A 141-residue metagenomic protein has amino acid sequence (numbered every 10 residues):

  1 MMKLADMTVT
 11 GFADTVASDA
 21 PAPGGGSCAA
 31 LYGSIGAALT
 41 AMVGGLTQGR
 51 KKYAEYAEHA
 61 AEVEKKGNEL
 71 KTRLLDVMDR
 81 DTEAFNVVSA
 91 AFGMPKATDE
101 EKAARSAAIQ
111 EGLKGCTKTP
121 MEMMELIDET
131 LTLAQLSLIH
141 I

Functional and structural regions predicted by a protein language model:
M2-M7, L31, T119-E122, E129 (+1 more regions): Polytopic transmembrane helical bundles with strong interfacial aromatic enrichment
L4-P23: Short, hydrophobic/aliphatic alpha-helical segments
S18-A41: Conserved phosphate/anionic-ligand binding catalytic regions in large, soluble enzymes, centered on
C28-I35, V63, L70-V77, G112 (+1 more regions): Amphipathic alpha-helix face/heptad-repeat signature
L39-H59: Phosphate-handling active-site elements
K52-A90: A structural-propensity feature for long, helix-poor, extended segments
S106: C-terminal binding/interaction regions
I139-I141: Conserved small/polar residues in nucleotide/adenosyl-binding loops
